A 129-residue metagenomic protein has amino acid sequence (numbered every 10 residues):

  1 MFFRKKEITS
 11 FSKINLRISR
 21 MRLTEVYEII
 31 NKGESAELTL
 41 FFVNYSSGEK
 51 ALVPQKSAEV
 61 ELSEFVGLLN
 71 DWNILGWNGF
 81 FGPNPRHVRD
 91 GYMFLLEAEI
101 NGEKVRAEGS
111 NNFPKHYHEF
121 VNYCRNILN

Functional and structural regions predicted by a protein language model:
M1-T24, P54-N129: Short, well-ordered, aromatic-rich surface patches in folded extracellular/luminal domains
Y27-G48: Short, flexible N-terminal segments of the mature chain
K50-L52: Tryptophan-centered short beta-strand motifs
